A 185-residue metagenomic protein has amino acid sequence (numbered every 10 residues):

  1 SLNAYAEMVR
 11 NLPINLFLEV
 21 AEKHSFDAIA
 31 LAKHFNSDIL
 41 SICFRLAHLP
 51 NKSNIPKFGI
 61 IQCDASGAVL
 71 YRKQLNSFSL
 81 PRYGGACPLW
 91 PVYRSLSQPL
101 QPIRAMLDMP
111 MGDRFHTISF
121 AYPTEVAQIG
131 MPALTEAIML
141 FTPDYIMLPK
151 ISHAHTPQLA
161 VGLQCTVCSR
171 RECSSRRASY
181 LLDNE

Functional and structural regions predicted by a protein language model:
S1-E185: Conserved binding/catalytic microenvironments
